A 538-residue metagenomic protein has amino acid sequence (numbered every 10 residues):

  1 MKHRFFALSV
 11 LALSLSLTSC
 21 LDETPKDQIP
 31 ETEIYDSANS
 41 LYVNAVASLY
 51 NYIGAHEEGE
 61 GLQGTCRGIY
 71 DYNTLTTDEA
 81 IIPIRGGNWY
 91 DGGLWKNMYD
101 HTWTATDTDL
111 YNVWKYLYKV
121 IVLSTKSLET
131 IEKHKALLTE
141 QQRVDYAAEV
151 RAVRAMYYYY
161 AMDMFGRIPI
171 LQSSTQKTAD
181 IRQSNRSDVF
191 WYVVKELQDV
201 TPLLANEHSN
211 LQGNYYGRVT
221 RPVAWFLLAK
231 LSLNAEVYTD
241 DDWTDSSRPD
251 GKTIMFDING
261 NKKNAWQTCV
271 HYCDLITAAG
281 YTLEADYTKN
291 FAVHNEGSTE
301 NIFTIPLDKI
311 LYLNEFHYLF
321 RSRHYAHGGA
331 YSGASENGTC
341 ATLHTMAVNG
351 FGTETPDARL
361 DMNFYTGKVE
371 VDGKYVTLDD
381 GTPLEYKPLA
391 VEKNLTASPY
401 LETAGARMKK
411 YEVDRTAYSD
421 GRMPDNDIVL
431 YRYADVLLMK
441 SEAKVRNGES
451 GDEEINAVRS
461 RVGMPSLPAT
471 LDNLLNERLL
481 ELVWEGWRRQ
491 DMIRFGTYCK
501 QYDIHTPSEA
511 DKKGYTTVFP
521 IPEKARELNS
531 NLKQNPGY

Functional and structural regions predicted by a protein language model:
C20-D22, L117-V120, Y192-V194, Y215-Y216 (+8 more regions): Long, intrinsically disordered, low-complexity segments
C20-T74, W103, L137, P522 (+1 more regions): Membrane-proximal, proline-rich intrinsically disordered regions
T32, S40, E60-I82, L171-S174 (+3 more regions): Short, surface-exposed recognition loops and adjoining beta-strand edges that mediate ligand/DNA contacts, enriched
I34, A38-A47, N51-G61, R85-F165 (+8 more regions): Conserved, well-structured interaction surfaces
A55, T288-H294, S298-V391, S450: Glycine-rich, aromatic-lined ligand/substrate-binding cores of catalytic and carbohydrate-binding domains
G86, Y90-H101, F351-Y431: Flexible, polar/acidic helix-loop-strand segments at domain edges
